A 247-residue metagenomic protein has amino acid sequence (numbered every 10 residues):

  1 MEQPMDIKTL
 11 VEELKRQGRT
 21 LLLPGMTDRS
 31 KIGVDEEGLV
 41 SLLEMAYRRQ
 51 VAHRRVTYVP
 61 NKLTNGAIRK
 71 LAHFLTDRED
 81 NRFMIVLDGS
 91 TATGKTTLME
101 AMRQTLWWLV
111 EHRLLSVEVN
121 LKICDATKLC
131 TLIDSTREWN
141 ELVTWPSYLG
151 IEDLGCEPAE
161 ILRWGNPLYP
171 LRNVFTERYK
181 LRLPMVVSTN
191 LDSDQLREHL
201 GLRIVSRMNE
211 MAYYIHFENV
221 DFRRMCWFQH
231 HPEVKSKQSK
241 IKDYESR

Functional and structural regions predicted by a protein language model:
M1-N81, I215, N219, R223-R247: A short, basic N-terminal segment
P4-T9, P24, C156-R247: Replace "adjacent to P-loop NTPase cores in ATP/GTP-dependent enzymes" with "adjacent to NTP-binding cores
H73-T76, Q104, T176: Surface-exposed alpha-helical segments enriched in charged/polar residues
N81-M99: Walker A/P-loop nucleotide-binding motif
R82-V86, Y148, V186: Residue-level preference for the first positions of well-ordered beta-strands
L87-S90, C124-A126, E152-D153, S188-N190: Short His-Asn-centered micro-motif
Q104-V119: Post-Walker A helix-loop "phosphate-sensing" segment adjacent to the P-loop in P-loop NTPases
S116-K180: Conserved nucleotide-sensing/catalytic segment adjacent to the nucleotide-binding pocket in NTP-handling enzymes
